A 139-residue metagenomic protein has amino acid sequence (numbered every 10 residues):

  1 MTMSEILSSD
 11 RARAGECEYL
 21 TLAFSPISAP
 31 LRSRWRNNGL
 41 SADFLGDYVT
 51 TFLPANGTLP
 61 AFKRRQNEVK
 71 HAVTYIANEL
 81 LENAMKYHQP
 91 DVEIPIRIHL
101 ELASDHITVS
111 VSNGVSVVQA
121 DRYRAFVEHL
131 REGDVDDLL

Functional and structural regions predicted by a protein language model:
S4-A29, R36, K86-L139: Conserved beta-strand-loop-beta-strand hairpin that lines the nucleotide-binding pocket of ATP/GTP-utilizing enzymes
L31-A42, N67-K70: Amphipathic, non-membrane alpha-helical segments in soluble helical-bundle scaffolds
N37-N38, N56, N67, N78 (+2 more regions): Detector for Asparagine
N38-N56: A glycine-rich, hydrophobic loop/mini-helix early in the fold
T50-N78: Conserved short strand/loop->alpha-helix "switch" segment adjacent to the catalytic nucleotide/phosphoryl-transfer site
N67-H99: Conserved ATP-binding N-box helix of the HATPase_c
